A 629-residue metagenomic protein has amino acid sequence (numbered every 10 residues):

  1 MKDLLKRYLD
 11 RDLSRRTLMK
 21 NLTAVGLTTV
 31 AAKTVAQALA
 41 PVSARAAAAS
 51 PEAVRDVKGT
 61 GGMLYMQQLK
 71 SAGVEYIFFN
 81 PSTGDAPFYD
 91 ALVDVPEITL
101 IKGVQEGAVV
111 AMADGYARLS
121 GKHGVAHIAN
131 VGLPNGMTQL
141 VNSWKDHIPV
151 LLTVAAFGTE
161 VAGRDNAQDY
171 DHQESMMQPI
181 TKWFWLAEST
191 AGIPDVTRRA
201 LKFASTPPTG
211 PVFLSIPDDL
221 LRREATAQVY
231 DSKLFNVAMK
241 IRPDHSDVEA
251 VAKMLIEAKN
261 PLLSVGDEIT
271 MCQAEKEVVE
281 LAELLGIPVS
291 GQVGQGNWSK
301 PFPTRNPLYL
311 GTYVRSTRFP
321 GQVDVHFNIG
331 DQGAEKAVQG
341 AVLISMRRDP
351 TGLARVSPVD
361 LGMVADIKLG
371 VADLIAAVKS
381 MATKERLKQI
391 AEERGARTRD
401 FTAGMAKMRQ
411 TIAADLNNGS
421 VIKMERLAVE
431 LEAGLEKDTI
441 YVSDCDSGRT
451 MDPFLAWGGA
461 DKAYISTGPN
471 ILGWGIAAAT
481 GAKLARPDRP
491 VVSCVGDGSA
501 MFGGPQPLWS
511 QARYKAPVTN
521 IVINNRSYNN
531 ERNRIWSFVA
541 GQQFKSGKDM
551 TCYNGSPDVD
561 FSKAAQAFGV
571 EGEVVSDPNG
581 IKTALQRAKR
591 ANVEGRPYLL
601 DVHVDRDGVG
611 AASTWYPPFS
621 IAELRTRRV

Functional and structural regions predicted by a protein language model:
M1-T17, P41: N-terminal secretory signal peptides
T34-E75, F79: C-terminal segment of N-terminal export signals and the immediately downstream linker at the start of the mature
A47-D56, A191, A227, K253 (+5 more regions): Phosphate/pyrophosphate-binding active-site segments
G62-Y65, N80, F88, L92 (+1 more regions): Active-site diphosphate/adenylate-binding microenvironment
D114, R118, D267-I344, G352 (+4 more regions): Glycine-rich, anion-gripping cofactor-binding loops and their flanking helix/strand elements in enzyme active sites
V154-V196, M239, V293-R397, L585-A588: Glycine-rich, acidic loop regions that bind phosphate or pyrophosphate groups
V161, D165-D169, A354-V356, M363-V364 (+2 more regions): Thiamine diphosphate
D171, R199, F203-E257, Q410-A414 (+1 more regions): Conformationally flexible catalytic loops at phosphate/diphosphate-handling active centers
